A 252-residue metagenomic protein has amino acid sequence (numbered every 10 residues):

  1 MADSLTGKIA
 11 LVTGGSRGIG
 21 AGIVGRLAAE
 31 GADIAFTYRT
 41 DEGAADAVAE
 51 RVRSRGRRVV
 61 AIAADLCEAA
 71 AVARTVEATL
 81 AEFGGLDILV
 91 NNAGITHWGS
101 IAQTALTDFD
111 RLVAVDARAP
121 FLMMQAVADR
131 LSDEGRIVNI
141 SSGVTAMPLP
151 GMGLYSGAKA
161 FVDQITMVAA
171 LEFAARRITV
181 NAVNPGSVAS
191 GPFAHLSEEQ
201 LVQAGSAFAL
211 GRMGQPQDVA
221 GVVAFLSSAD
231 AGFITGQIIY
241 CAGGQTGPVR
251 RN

Functional and structural regions predicted by a protein language model:
I9, S16-R17: Conserved glycine-rich cofactor-binding loop
S100-I101, D108-D110, F193, A204: Substrate-binding pocket helix/loop in short-chain dehydrogenase/reductase
M124, A158, T166: Active-site helix of classical SDR
D129, L171-E172, G232: Alpha-helical segment proximal to the catalytic Tyr-Lys
S142: Residue(s) in the substrate-gating loop at a strand-loop-helix junction that position the organic substrate next
M147, A224, T235-N252: Short C-terminal tail/terminal secondary-structure segment of NAD(P)H-dependent dehydrogenase/reductase domains
A174, T179, I234-G236: Short, small/polar-rich loop/turn modules that mediate ligand/substrate recognition or access, typified
